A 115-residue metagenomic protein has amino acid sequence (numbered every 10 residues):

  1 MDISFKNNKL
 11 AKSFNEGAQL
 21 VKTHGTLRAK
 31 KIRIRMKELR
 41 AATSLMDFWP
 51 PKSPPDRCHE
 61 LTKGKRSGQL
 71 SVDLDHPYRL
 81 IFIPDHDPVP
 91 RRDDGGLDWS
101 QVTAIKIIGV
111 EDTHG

Functional and structural regions predicted by a protein language model:
M1-E38: Arg/Lys-rich, positively charged N-terminal/basic patches that mediate binding to nucleic acids
D2, K31, S53, D94-L97: Short, functionally important structural connectors and interaction interfaces within domains
K6, K12, L27, D56 (+2 more regions): Charge-dense, helix-prone N-terminal extensions
A42: Extracellular calcium-associated, cysteine-rich motifs in secreted modular proteins
L45-G68: A short, surface-exposed loop/turn module that caps and links secondary-structure elements
L70-G115: Enriched for short, Lys/Arg-rich terminal
